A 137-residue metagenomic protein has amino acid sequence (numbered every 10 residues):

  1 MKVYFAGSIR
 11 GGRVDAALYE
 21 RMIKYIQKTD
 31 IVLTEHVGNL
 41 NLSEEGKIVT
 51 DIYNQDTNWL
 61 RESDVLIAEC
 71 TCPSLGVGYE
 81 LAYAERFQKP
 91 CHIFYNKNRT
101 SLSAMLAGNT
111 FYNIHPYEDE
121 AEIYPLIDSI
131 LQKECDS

Functional and structural regions predicted by a protein language model:
M1-S137: Conserved catalytic or regulatory cores that recognize and/or transform ribose-phosphate-containing ligands
